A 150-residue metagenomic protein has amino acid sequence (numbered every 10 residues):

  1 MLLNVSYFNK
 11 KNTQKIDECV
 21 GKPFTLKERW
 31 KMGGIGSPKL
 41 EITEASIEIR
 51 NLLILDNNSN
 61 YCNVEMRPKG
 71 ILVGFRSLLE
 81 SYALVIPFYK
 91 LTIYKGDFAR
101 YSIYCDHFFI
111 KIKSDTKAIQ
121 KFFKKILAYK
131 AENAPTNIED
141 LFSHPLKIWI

Functional and structural regions predicted by a protein language model:
L2-A45, L53, K90-I150: Acidic, Ser/Thr- and proline-rich intrinsically disordered linker/docking segments of eukaryotic scaffolds
R29-W30, S46-R50, L79-V85: Short, mixed-charge, low-aromatic patches
L40, I47-R50, K69-L72: Short, hydrophobic/aromatic-rich segments at coil-to-beta transitions
L55-N63, P68-Y94: Phosphoinositide-binding peripheral membrane targeting modules
